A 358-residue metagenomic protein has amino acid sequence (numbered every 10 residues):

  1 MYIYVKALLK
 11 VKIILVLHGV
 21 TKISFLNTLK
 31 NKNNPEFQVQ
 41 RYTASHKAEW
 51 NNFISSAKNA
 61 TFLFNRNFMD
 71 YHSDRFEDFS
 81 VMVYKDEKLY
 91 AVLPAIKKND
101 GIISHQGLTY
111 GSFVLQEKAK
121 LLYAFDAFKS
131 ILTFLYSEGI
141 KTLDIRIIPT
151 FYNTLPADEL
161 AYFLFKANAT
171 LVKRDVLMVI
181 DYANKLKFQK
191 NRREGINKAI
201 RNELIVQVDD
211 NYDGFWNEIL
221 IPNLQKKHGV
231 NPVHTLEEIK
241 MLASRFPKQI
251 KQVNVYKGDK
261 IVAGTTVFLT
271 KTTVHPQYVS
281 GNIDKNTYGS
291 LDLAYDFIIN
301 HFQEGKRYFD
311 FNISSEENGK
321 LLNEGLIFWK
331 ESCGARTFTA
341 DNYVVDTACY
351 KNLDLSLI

Functional and structural regions predicted by a protein language model:
L9, G19-N33, K97, T150 (+2 more regions): Active-site/acyl-donor-binding loops of N-acyltransferases
F37, R41-D86, Y90, A95-G101 (+2 more regions): A conserved beta-strand-loop-helix scaffold within acyl/acetyltransferase catalytic domains
F76-D78, S137-I140, I250, E304-K306: Short, high-confidence coil segments that cap the C-terminus of an alpha-helix and link into the following beta-strand
L93, L108, V114, A119-I131 (+1 more regions): Aromatic (often tryptophan-rich) hydrophobic motifs at membrane interfaces
K98-V114: A short glycine/small-residue-enriched secondary-structure motif
F128-L135, F165: Short, charged beta->alpha transition segments
I140-I148: Divalent metal-dependent hydrolysis catalytic cores, especially in the metallo-beta-lactamase
